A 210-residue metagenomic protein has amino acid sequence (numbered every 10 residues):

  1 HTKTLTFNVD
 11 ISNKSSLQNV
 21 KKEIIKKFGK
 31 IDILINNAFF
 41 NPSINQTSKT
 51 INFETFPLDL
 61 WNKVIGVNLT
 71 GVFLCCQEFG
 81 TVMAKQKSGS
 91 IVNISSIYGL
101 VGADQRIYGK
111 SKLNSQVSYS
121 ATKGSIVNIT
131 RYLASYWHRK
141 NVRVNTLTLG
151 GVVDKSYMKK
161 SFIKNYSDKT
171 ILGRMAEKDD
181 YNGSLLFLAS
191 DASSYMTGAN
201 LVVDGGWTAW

Functional and structural regions predicted by a protein language model:
N8-V20, L58, D179-D180: The beta1-alpha1 cofactor-binding region of Rossmann-like NAD(H)/NADP(H)-dependent oxidoreductases
N19-K26, N45, K49-T55, D59-G66: Active-site Tyr-X3-Lys motif and surrounding loop/helix of classical short-chain dehydrogenase/reductase
K22, F39, K63, V67-S88 (+4 more regions): Amphipathic alpha-helical dimer-interface segment in Rossmann-like NAD(P)H-dependent oxidoreductases
D32, F40, E54-L74, S88 (+5 more regions): Catalytic Tyr-X3-Lys loop
T55-L60, V92-S125, T130-R139, G151: Catalytic loop of short-chain dehydrogenase/reductase
A103, K110, L186, T197-W210: Short C-terminal tail/terminal secondary-structure segment of NAD(P)H-dependent dehydrogenase/reductase domains
H138-R143, M196-G198: Short, small/polar-rich loop/turn modules that mediate ligand/substrate recognition or access, typified
T170-Y181, A192: A conserved structural motif in NAD(P)-dependent oxidoreductases
